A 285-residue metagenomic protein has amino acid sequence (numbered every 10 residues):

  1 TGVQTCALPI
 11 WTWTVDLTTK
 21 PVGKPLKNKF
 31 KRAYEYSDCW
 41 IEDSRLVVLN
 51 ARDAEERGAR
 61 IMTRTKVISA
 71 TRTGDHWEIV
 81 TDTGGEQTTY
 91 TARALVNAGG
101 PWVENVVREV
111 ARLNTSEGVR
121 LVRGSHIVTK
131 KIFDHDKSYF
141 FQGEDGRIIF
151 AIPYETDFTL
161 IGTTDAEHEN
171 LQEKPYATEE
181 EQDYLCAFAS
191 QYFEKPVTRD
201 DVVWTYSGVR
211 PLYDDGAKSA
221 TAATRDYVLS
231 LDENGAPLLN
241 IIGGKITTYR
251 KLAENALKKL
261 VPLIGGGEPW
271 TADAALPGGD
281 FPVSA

Functional and structural regions predicted by a protein language model:
G2-L8: Short, small-residue-biased leader/transition segments that mark boundaries at the very start of proteins
P21-K29: Flexible hinge/switch segments at interdomain interfaces of large molecular machines
F30, S37, D43-R45, D53 (+2 more regions): C-terminal catalytic lobe of FAD-dependent flavoproteins
R60-M62, V203: General small-molecule cofactor/ligand-binding pocket signal
T63-E78: A conserved short coil-to-beta-strand element within the FAD-binding core of flavoproteins
I79-T83: Short beta-strand segments that buttress and anchor functional surface loops
G85-A94, A98: Core beta-strand elements of the Rossmann-like FAD/NAD(P) dinucleotide-binding domain in flavoenzyme oxidoreductases
